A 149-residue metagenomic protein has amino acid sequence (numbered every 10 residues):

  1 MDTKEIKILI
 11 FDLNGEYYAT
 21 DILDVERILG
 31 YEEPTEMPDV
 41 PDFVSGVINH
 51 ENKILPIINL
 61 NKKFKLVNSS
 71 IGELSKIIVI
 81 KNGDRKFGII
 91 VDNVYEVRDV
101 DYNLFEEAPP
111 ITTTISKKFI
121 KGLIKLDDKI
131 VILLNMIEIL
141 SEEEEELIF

Functional and structural regions predicted by a protein language model:
M1-F149: An acidic, low-aromatic, low-complexity terminal/linker signal
